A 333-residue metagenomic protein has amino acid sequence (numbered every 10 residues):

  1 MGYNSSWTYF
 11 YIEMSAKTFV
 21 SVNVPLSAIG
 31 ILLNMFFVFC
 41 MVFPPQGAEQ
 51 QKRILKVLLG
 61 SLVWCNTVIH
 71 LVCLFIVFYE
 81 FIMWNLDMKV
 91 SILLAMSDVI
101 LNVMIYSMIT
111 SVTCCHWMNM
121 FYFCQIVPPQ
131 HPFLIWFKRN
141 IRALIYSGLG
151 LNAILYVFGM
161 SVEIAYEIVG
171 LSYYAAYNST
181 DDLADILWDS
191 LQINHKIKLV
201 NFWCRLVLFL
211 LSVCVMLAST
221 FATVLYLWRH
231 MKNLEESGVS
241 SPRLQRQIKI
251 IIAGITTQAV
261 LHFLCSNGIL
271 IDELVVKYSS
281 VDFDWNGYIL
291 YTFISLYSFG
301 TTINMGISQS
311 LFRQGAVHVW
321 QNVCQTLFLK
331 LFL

Functional and structural regions predicted by a protein language model:
M1-L32, R205: Extracellular N-terminal segment of 7TM GPCRs
V24-L86, C115-N119, F123-V127, V260: Structural signature of the GPCR N-terminal helical module
I54-W64, W228-S266: Intracellular effector-coupling site of seven-transmembrane GPCRs, centered on the ICL3-to-TM6 transition
T110-S147: Class A GPCR helix-loop hinge within the 7TM core
S111-C114, T257, H262-E273, F283-L333: Seventh transmembrane helix
C114, N140-A175: Fourth transmembrane helix
H116-M118, E167, L171, L206-E236 (+2 more regions): Class A (rhodopsin-like) GPCR signature focused on the TM5-ICL3 interface and adjacent 7TM helical core
N152-A165, D189-S219: Extracellular-loop-to-transmembrane junctions of the mid-late helices
